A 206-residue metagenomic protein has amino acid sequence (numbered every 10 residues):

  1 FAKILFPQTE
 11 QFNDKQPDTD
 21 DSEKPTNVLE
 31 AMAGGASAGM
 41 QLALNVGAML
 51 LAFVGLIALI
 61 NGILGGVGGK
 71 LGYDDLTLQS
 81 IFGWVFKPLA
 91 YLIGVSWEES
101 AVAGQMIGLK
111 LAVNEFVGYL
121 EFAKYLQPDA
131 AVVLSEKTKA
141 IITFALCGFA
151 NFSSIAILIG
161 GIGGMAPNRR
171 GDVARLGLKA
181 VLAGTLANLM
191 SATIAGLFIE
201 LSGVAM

Functional and structural regions predicted by a protein language model:
F1-F6, M49-G62, F86-L89, G160 (+1 more regions): Hydrophobic core segments of alpha-helical transmembrane domains in multi-pass membrane transport and ion-translocation
F1-L42: Long, contiguous bundles of hydrophobic transmembrane helices that form the permeation core of multi-pass
K3-F12, I63-L71, M165-R169, L197-A205: Membrane-interface elements of multi-pass transporters and channels
I4, G39, A43, G47 (+6 more regions): Hydrophobic transmembrane alpha-helical segments of multi-pass transport and channel proteins
D21, P25, L29-A33, F82 (+4 more regions): Alpha-helical membrane-protein architecture signal
N27-A43, G65-G68, G72-Y73, A166-L178: Hydrophobic, small-residue-rich membrane helices and short re-entrant helix-turn-helix hairpins that build
S37-A130: Transmembrane helical segments that form the transport core of multi-pass membrane transport proteins
K110-M206: C-terminal transmembrane helix pair
